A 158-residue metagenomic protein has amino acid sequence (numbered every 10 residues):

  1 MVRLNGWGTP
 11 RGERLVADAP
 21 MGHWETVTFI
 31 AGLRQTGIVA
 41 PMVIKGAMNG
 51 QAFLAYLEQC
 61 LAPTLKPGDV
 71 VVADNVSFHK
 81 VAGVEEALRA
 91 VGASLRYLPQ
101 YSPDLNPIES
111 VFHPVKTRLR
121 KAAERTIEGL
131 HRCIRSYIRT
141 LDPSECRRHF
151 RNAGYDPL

Functional and structural regions predicted by a protein language model:
M1, A31, L57, V71-S77 (+2 more regions): Short, conserved catalytic/metal-binding motifs centered on acidic residues
M1-D18, G83-P99, R118: A short alpha/beta connector and helix-capping loop motif
M1-Q59, Y155: Extended, low-complexity cationic-aromatic segments
R14-V27, Q100-L105, S110, I134: A short, conserved beta-to-alpha structural element at the edge of catalytic cores that scaffolds binding
I30, E85, R147: Short glycine-/small-residue-rich flexible loop motifs, especially phosphate/cofactor-binding loops
L54-R96: RNase H-like DDE/DDD metal-dependent nuclease/strand-transfer catalytic core used by mobile genetic elements
D74-N75, A82, R96-R120, E128: RNase H-like two-metal-ion nuclease catalytic core shared by retroviral integrases and related mobile-element nucleases
I108-L158: C-terminal anion-handling pockets and recognition modules
